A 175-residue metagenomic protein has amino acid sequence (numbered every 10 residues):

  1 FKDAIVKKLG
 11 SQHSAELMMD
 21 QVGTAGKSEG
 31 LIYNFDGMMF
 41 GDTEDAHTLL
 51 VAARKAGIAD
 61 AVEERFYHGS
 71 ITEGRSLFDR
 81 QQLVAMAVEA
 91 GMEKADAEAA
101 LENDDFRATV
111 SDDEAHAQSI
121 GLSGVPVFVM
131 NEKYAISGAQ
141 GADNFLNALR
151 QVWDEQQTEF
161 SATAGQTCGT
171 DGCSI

Functional and structural regions predicted by a protein language model:
F1-S70, C173: Structural alpha/beta surface segment adjacent to cysteine/selenocysteine redox centers across thiol/disulfide enzymes
V51-I175: C-terminal cap of thioredoxin/glutaredoxin-like
